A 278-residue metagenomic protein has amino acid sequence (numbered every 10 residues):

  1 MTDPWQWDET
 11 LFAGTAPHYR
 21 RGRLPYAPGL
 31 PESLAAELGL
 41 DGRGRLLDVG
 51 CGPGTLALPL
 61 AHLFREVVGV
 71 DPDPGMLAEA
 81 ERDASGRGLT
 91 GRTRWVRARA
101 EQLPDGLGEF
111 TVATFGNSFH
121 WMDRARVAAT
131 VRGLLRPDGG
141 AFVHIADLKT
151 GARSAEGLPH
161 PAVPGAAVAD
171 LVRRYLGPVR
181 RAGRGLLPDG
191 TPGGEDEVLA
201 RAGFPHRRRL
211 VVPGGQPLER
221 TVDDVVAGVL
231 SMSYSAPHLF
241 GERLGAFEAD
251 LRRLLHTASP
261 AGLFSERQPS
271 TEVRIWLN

Functional and structural regions predicted by a protein language model:
M1-D41: Conserved class I S-adenosyl-L-methionine
R45, P53-Q102: Class I SAM-dependent methyltransferase SAM/SAH-binding core
V49: Conserved beta-strand/loop positions that form the S-adenosyl-L-methionine
P104-V112: A short acidic, Gly/Pro-enriched loop at the edge of an enzyme's catalytic core that lines a small-molecule cofactor
N117: Short catalytic micro-motifs in class I SAM-dependent methyltransferases
M122-V131: A short, conserved alpha-helix within the catalytic core of class I
R132, R136-Q216: Conserved catalytic/acceptor-binding region of the Class I
G190-N278: Conserved Class I S-adenosyl-L-methionine
